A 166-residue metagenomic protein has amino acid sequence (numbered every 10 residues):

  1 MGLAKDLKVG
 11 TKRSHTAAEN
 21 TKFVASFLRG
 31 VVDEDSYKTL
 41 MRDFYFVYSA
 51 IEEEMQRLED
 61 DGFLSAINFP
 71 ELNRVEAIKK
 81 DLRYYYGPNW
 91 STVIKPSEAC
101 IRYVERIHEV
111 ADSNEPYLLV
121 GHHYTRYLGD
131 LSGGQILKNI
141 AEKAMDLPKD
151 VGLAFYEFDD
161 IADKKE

Functional and structural regions predicted by a protein language model:
M1-E166: Metal- and O2-centered redox machinery and metal/ROS homeostasis
